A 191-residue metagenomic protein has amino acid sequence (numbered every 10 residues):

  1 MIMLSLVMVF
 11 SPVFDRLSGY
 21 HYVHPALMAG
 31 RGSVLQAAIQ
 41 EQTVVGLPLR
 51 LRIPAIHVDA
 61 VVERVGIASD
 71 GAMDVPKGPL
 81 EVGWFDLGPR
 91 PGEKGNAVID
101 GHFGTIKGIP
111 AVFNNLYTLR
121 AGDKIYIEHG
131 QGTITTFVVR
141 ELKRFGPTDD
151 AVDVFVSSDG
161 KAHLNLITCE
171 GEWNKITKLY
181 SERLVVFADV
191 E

Functional and structural regions predicted by a protein language model:
M1-S69, P91, F103-E191: Extended hydrophobic leader/signal-anchor segments used for secretion and membrane insertion
S33-L35, D74, G95: Polar low-complexity intrinsically disordered regions enriched in Ser/Thr and small residues
A68, V75-V82: Solvent-exposed edge beta-strands and adjacent loop segments that serve as assembly or binding interfaces
L80-D100: Short beta-strand/loop turn elements enriched in aromatics
